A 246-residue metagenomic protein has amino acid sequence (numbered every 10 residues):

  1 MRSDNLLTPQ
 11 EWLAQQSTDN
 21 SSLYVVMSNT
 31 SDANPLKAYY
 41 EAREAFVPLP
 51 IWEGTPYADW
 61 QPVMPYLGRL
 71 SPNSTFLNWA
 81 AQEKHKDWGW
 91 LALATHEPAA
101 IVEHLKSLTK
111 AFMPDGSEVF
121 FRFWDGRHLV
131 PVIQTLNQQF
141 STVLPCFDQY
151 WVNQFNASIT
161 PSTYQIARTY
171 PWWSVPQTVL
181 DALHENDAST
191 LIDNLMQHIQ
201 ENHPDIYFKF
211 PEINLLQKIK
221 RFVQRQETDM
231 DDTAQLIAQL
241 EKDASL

Functional and structural regions predicted by a protein language model:
M1-R122, G126-L246: Terminal low-complexity "docking" segments
